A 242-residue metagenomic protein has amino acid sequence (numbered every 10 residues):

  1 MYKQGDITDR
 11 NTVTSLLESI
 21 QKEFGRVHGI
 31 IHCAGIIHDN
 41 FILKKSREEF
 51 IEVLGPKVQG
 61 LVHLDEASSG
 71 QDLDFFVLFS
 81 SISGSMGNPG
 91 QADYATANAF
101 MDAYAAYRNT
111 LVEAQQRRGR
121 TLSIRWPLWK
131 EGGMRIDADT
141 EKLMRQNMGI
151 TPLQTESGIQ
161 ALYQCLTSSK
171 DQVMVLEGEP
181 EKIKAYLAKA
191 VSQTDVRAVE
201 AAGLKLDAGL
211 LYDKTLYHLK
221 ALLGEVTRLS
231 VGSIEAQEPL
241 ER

Functional and structural regions predicted by a protein language model:
M1-R242: 4′-phosphopantetheine-dependent carrier domains
